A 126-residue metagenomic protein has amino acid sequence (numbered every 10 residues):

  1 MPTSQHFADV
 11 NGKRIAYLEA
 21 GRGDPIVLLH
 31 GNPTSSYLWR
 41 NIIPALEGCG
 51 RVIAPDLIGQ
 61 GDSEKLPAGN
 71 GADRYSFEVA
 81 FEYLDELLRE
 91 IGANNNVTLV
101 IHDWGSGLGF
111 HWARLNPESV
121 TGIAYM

Functional and structural regions predicted by a protein language model:
M1-R14: N-terminal cap/lid segment of alpha/beta-hydrolase-fold proteins
H6, L28, I53-A54, V100 (+1 more regions): Conserved Rossmann-like nucleotide-binding pocket used by diverse enzymes that bind dinucleotide cofactors
V10-N11, A54-I101: Active-site loop/oxyanion-hole signature of alpha/beta-hydrolase fold enzymes
K13-K65: Conserved HGGG/HGGXW glycine-rich cap/lid loop of the alpha/beta-hydrolase fold
R40, D85, F110-R114: Short, hydrophobic alpha-helix immediately C-terminal to the catalytic nucleophile
I43-E47, G69-A72, P117-E118: Glycine-rich, phosphate-binding/catalytic loops in enzymes
C49, N95-M126: Conserved hydrolase catalytic core segment
